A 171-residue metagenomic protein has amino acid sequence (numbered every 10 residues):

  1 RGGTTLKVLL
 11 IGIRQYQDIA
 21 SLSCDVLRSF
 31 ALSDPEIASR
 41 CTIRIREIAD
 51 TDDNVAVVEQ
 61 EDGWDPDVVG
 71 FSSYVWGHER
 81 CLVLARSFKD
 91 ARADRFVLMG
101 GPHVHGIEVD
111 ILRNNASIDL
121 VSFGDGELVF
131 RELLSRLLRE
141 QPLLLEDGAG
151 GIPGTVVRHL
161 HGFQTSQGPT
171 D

Functional and structural regions predicted by a protein language model:
R1-T5: Short, Lys/Arg-enriched N-terminal segments with co-localized hydrophobic residues within the first ~10-30 amino acids
L6-Y16: Nucleotide-activated donor-dependent transferases that construct or modify glycoconjugates
R14-S23, S73-H78: A short, glycine/small-residue-rich beta-strand->loop->alpha-helix junction that serves as a flexible
R28-C41: Short helix-loop-beta junction
F30, R44-P169: Glycine-rich beta-alpha loop elements in corrinoid/cobalamin-binding modules across cobalamin-dependent enzymes
